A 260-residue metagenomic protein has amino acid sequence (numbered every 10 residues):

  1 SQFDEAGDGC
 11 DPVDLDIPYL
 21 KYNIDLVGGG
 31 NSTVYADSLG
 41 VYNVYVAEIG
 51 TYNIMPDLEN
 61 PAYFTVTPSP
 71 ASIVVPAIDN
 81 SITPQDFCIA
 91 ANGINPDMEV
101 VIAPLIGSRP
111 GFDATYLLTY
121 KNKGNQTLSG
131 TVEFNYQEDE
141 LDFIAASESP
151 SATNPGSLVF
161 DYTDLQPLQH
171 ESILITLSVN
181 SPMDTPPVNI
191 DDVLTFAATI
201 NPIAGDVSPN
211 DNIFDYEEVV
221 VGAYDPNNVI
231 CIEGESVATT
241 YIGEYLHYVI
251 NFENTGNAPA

Functional and structural regions predicted by a protein language model:
S1-A260: Exported/extracytosolic protein signature
